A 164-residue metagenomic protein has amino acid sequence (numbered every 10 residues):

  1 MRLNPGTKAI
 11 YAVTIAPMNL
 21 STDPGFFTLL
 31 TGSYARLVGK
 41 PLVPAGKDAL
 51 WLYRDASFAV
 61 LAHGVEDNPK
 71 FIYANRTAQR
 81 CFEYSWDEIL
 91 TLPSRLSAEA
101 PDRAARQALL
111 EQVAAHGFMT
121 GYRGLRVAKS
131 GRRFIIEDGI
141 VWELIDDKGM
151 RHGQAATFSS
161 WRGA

Functional and structural regions predicted by a protein language model:
G6-D67, I140-A164: PAS-family sensory modules
R54-A164: Sensory/regulatory domains in signal-transduction proteins
